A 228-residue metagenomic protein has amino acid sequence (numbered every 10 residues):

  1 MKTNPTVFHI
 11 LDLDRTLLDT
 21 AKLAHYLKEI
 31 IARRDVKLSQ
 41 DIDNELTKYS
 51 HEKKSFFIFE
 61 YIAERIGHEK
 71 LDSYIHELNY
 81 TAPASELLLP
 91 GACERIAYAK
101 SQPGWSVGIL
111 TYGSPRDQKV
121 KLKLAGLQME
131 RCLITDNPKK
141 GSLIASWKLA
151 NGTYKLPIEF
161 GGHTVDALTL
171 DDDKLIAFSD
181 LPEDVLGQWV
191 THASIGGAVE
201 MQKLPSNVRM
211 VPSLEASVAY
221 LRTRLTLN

Functional and structural regions predicted by a protein language model:
M1-N4, K123, L127-N228: Asp-based, Mg2+/Mn2+-dependent phosphohydrolase catalytic module
M1-N44: Active-site neighborhood of HAD-like aspartate-dependent phosphohydrolases
H9, D41-E45, Q118, K140 (+2 more regions): Polar/charged side chains located within well-ordered beta-strands of beta-rich proteins
D12-L13, L110, L170, V190: Short hydrophobic segments within beta-strands
T16, P115, I176: Conserved Rossmann-like nucleotide-cofactor binding loop
L23, R34-Q40, N44-P83, P90 (+1 more regions): A metal-dependent, Asp-based hydrolase signature
Y26, D117-V120, D180: Phosphate- and divalent-cation-binding pockets in alpha/beta enzyme and binding domains that engage nucleotide-derived
D72-L87, A92-A125, C132-P138: Substrate-recognition element of Asp-dependent hydrolases with the DxDx(T/V) motif
